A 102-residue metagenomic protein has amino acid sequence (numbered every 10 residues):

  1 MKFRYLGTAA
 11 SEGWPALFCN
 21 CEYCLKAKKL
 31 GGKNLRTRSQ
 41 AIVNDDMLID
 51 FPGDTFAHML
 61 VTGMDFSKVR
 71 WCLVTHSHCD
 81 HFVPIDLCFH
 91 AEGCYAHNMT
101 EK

Functional and structural regions predicted by a protein language model:
M1-R4: Extreme N-terminal starter segment of soluble prokaryotic enzymes
T8: Cofactor-binding loop segments of dinucleotide-utilizing enzymes, especially the Rossmann-like FAD- and NAD(P)+-binding
S11-G13: Arg/Lys-rich, low-complexity, intrinsically disordered N-terminal tails that contact nucleic acids
P15-L73, S77, V83-C94: Pre-active-site segment of Zn-dependent metallo-hydrolases
H97-K102: Short internal beta-strands
